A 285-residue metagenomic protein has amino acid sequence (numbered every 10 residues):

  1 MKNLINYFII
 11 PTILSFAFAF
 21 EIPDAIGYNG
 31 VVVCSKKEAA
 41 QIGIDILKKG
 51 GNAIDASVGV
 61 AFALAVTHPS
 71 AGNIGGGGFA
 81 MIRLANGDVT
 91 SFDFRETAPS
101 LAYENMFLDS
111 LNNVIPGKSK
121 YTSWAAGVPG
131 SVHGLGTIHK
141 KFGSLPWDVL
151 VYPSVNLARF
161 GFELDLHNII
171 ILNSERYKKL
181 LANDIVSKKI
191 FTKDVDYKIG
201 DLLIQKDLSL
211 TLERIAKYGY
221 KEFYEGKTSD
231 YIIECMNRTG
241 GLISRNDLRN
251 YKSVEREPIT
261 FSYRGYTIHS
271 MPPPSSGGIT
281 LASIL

Functional and structural regions predicted by a protein language model:
M1-K2: N-terminal secretory signal peptides that target proteins for export/translocation
N6-S15: Bacterial N-terminal signal peptides
F20-Q41, D45, A53-Y218, F223-E225 (+1 more regions): Noncatalytic scaffold domains of N-terminal-nucleophile
